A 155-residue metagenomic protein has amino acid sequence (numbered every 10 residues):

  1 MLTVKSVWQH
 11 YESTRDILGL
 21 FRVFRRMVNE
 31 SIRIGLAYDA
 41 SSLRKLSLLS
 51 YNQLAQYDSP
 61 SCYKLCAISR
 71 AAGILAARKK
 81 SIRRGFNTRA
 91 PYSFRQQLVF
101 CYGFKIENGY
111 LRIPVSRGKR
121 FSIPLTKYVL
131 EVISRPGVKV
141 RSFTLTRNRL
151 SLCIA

Functional and structural regions predicted by a protein language model:
M1-A155: Nucleic-acid substrate recognition interfaces
